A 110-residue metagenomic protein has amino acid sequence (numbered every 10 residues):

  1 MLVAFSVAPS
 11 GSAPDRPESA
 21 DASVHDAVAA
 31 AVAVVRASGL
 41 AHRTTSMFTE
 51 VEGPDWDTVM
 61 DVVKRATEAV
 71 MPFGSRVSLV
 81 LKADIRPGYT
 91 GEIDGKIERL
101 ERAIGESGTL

Functional and structural regions predicted by a protein language model:
M1-T45, E50-L110: N-terminal intrinsically disordered, cationic/polar leader segments that include organellar targeting peptides
